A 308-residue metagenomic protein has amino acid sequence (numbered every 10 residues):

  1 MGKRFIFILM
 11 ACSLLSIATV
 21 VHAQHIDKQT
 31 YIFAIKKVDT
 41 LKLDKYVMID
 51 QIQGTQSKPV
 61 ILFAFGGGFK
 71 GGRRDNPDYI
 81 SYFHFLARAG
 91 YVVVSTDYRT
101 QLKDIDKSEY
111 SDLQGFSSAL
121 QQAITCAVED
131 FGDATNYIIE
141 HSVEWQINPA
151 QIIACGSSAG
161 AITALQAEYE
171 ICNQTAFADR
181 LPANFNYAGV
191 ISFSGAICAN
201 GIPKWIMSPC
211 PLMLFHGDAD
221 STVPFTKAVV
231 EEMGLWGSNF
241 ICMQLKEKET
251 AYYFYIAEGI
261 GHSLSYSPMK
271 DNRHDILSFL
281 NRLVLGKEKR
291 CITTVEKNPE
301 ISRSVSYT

Functional and structural regions predicted by a protein language model:
A23-Q56: N-terminal cap/lid segment of alpha/beta-hydrolase-fold proteins
Q56-G68: Short beta-strand element of the alpha/beta-hydrolase
G68-G71, V93, Y137: Serine-hydrolase catalytic-loop signature spanning alpha/beta hydrolases and amidase-signature enzymes
R74-T96, K103-I105: Short amphipathic alpha-helix adjacent to the substrate-entry channel of hydrolases
L113-E144: Alpha/beta-hydrolase active-site loop
T135-S208: Primarily recognizes the serine-hydrolase "nucleophile elbow" in alpha/beta-hydrolase and SGNH/GDSL folds
A178-E249: The feature captures the conserved acid-bearing segment of alpha/beta-hydrolase catalytic domains
K246-Y307: C-terminal catalytic histidine-bearing segment of alpha/beta-hydrolase fold enzymes
